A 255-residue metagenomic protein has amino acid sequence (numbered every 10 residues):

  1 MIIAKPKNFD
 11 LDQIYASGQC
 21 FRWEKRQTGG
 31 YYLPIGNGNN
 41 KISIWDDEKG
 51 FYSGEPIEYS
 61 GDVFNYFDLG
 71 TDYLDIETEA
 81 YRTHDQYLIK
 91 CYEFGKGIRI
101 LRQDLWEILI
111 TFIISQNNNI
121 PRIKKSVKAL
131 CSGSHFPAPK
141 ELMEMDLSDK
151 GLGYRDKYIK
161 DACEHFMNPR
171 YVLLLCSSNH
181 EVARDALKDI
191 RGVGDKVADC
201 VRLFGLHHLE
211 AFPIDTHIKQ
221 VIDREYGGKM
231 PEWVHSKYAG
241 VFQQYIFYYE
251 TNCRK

Functional and structural regions predicted by a protein language model:
M1-K255: HhH-family (HhH-GPD) DNA N-glycosylase catalytic core used in base-excision repair
